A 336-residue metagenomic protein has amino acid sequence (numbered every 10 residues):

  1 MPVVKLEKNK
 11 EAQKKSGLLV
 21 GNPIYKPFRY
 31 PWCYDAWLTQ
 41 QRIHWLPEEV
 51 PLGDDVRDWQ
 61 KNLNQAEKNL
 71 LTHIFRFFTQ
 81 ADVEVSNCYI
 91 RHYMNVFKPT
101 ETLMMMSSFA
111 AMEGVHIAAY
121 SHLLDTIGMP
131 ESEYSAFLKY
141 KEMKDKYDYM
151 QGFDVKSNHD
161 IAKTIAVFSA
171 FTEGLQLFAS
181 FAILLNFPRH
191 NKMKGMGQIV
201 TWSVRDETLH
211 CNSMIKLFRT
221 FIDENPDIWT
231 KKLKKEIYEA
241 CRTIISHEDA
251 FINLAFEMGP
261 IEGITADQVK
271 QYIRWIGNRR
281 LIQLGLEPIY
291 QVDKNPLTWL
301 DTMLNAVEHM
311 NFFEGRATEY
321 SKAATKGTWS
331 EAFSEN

Functional and structural regions predicted by a protein language model:
P2-N336: Non-heme di-metal
